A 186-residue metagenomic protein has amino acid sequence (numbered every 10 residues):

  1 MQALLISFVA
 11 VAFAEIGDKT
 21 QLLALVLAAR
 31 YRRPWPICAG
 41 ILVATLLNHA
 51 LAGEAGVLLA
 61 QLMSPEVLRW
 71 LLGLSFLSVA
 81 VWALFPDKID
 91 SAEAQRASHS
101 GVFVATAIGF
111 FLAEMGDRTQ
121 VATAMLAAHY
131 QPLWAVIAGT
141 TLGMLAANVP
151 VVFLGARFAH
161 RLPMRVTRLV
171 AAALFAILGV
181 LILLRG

Functional and structural regions predicted by a protein language model:
Q2-Q61, A122-L142: Juxtamembrane transmembrane-helix termini in multi-pass membrane transport proteins
A3-L4, F8-V11, L84, G101 (+1 more regions): Non-heme di-metal
A12, I16, L46-L47, V81 (+4 more regions): Hydrophobic/aromatic residues within the transmembrane alpha-helices of Major Facilitator Superfamily
A14-G17, R69, F76, G116: Seven-transmembrane alpha-helical bundle of G-protein-coupled receptors
R32-A94, S98-G101, P150-R161, V166-A173 (+1 more regions): Membrane helix-loop-helix hairpins that form the core translocation module of multi-pass transporters
D90, A94-L126: Selected transmembrane alpha-helices and immediately adjacent juxtamembrane segments of polytopic inner-membrane
L142-V151: Hydrophobic alpha-helical transmembrane segments of multi-pass membrane transport proteins, especially secondary
V180-G186: Juxtamembrane boundary at the C-terminal end of a transmembrane helix
